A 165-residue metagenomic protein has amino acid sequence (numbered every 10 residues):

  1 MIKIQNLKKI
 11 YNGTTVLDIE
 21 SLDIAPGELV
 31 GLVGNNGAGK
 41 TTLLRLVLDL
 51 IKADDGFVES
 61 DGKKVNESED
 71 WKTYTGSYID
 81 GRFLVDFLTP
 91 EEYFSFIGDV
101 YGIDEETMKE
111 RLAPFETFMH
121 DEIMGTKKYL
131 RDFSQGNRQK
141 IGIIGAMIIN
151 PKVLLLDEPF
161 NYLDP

Functional and structural regions predicted by a protein language model:
I2, V16-I19, K72: Conserved structural motif at the start of ABC-family nucleotide-binding domains
V33-N35: The feature captures the beta-strand-to-loop junction immediately N-terminal to the Walker
L48: Helix-to-loop junction immediately C-terminal to a conserved catalytic motif
G56-W71: Conserved ABC transporter NBD signature motif
D86-G102, R111: Q-loop/switch helix immediately C-terminal to the Walker
I143: Hydrophobic anchor residue at the start of the ABC signature
I148-K152: A short, proline-enriched helix->beta-strand linker immediately N-terminal to the Walker B motif in ABC-type P-loop
L154-E158: Catalytic Walker B motif of ABC-type/P-loop ATPase nucleotide-binding domains
